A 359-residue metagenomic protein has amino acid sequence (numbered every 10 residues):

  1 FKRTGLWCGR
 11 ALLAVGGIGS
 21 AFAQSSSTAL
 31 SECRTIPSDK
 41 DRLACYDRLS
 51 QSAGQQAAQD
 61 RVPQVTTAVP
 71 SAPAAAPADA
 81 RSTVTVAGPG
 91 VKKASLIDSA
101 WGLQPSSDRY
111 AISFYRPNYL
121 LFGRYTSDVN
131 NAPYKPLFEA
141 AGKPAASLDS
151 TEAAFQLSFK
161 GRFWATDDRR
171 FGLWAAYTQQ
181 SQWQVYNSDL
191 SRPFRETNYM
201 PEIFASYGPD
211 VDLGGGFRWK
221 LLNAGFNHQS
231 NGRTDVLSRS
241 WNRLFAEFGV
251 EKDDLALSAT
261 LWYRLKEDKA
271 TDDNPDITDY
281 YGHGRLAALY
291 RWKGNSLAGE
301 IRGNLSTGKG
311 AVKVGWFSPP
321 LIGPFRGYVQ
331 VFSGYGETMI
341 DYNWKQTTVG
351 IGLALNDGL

Functional and structural regions predicted by a protein language model:
F1-G5: N-terminal secretory signal peptides that target proteins for export/translocation
A23-V62: Alpha-helical, heptad-rich or low-complexity scaffold/stalk segments that mediate oligomerization or tethering
R42, D168, A256, S296-A298 (+1 more regions): Membrane-spanning beta-strand positions in outer-membrane beta-barrel proteins
Q55-A58, V65-D189, P193, T197-P201: Outer-membrane beta-barrel initiation region
D128-G142, D149-S150, W164-Y290, I301 (+2 more regions): Outer-membrane pore/translocation modules
G284-T338, D357: Long, repeat-rich segments with strong aromatic
V329, Q346-L359: Outer-membrane beta-barrel "beta-signal"
